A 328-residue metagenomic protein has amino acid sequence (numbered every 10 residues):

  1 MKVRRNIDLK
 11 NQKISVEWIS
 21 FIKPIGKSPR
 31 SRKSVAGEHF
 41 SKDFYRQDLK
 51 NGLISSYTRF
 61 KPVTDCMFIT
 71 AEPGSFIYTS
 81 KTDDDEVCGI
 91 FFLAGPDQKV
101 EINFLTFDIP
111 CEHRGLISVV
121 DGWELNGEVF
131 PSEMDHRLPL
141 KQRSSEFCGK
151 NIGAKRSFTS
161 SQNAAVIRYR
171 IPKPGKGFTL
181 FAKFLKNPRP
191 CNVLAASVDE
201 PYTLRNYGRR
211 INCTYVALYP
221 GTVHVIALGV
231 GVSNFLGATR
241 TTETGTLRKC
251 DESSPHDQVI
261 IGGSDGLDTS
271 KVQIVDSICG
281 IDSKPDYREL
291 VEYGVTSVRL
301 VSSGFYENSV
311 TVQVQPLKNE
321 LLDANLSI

Functional and structural regions predicted by a protein language model:
M1-I328: Domain-level representation of secreted and single-pass membrane ectodomains enriched in extracellular protease systems
